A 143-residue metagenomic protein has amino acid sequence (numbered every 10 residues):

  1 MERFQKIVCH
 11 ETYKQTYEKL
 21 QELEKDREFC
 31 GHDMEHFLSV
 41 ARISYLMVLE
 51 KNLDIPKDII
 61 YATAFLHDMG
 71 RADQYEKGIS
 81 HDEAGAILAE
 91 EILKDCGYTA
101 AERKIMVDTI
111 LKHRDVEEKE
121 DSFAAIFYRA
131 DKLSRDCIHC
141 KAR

Functional and structural regions predicted by a protein language model:
M1-R143: Metal-dependent phosphohydrolase cores
